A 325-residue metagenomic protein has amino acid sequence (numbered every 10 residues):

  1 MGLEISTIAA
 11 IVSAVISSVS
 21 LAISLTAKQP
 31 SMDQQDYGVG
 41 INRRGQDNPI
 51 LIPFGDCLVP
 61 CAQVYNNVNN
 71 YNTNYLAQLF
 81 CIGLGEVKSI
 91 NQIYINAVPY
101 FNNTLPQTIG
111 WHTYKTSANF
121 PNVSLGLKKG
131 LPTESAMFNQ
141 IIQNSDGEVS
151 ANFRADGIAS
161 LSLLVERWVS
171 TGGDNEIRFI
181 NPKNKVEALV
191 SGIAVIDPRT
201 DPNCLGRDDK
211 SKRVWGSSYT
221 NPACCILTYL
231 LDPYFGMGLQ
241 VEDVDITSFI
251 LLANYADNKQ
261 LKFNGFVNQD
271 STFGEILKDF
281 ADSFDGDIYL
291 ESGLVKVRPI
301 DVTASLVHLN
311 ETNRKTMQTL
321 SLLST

Functional and structural regions predicted by a protein language model:
E4, A9-F284, E291: Polar, S/T/G-rich
G85-S89, L309-T325: Acidic, small/polar-enriched beta strand-loop surface segments
G293, D301-R314: Conserved active-site-proximal loop/helix segments of enzymes involved in bacterial cell-wall and related
